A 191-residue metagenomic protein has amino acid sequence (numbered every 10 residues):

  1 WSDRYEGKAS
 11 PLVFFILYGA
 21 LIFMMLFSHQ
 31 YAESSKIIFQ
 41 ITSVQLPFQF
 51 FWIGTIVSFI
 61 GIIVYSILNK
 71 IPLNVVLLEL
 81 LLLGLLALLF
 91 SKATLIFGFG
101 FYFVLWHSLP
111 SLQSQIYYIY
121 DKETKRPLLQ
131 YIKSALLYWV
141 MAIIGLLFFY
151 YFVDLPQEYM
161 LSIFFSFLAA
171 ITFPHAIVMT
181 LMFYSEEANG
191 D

Functional and structural regions predicted by a protein language model:
W1-E6, I60-N74, L112-Y120, A176-Y184: C-terminal ends of transmembrane helices
W1-S28, S35-L46: Membrane-interface helix-loop-helix junctions at boundaries between adjacent transmembrane segments
L12-M25, E79-S91, K133-Y138: Small-residue-rich segments of transmembrane alpha-helices in multi-pass membrane proteins, especially helix faces
I63, G84-L88, L147: Alpha-helical transmembrane segments of multipass membrane proteins
L89-F99: Transmembrane helix interruption/hinge and helix-loop junction motifs
G98-P110, I163-L168: Hydrophobic core segments of alpha-helical transmembrane domains in multi-pass membrane proteins
Y102-I119, L129-I132: Predominantly late transmembrane helices and immediately cytosolic-facing juxtamembrane segments
L147-S166: Extracellular/periplasmic helix-loop-helix junctions in multi-pass membrane proteins
